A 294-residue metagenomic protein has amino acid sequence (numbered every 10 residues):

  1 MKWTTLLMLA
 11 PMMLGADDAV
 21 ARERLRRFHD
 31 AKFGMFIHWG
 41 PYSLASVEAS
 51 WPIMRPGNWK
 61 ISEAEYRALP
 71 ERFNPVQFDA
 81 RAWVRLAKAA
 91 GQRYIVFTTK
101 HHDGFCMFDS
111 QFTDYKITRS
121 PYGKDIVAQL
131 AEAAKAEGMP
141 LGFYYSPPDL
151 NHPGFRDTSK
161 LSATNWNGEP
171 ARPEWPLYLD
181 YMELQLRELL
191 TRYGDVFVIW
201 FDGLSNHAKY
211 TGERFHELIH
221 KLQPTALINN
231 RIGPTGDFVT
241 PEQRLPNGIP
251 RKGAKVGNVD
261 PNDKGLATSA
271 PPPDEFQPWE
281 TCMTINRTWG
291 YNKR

Functional and structural regions predicted by a protein language model:
M1-T5, A87: Positively charged n-region of N-terminal signal peptides that target proteins for export
T4-L7, G34: Active-site phosphate/pyrophosphate-handling residues
L6-A16: Hydrophobic h-region of N-terminal signal peptides that target proteins for export in Gram-negative bacteria
A16-R294: Mature catalytic domains of secreted/periplasmic carbohydrate-active enzymes
